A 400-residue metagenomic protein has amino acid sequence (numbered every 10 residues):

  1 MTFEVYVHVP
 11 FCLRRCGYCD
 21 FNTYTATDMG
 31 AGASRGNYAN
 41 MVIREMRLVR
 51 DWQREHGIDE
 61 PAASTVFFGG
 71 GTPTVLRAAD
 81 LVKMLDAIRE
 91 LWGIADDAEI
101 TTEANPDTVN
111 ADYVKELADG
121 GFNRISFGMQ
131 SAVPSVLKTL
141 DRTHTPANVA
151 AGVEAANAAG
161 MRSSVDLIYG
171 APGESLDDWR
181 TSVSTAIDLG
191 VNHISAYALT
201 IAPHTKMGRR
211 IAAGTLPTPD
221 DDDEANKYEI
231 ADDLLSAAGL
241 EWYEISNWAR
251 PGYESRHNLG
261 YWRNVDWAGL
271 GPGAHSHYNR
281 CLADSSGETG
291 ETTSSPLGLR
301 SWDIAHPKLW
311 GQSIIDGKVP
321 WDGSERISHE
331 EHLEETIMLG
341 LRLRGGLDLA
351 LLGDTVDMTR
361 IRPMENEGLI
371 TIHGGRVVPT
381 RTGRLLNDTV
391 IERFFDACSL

Functional and structural regions predicted by a protein language model:
M1-E4, L13, D59-E60, E367: Flexible, acidic/Gly-rich N-terminal and inter-domain linker regions that tether and position cofactor-handling modules
T2-E4, T23-R54, P61-G353: C-terminal scaffold of the Radical SAM
V7: Conserved N-terminal Rossmann-fold NAD(P)-binding element of oxidoreductases
P10-T23: Local cysteine-cluster metal-coordination motifs and their immediate loop/turn environment, predominantly Fe-S cluster
G353-N366: Short amphipathic alpha-helical interaction segments
E365-G375: A short, conserved structural fragment
R376-T380: Minor-groove-contacting beta-hairpin "wing" of winged helix-turn-helix DNA-binding domains
T382-L400: Short, amphipathic alpha-helical interaction segments positioned at domain boundaries
